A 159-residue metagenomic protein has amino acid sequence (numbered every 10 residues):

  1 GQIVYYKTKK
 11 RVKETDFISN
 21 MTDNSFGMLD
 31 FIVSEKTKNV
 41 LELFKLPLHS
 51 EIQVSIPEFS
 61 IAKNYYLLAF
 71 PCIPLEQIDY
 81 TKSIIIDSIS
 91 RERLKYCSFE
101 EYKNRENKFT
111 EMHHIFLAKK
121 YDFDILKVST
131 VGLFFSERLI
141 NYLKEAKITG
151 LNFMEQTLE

Functional and structural regions predicted by a protein language model:
G1-E159: Phosphate/anion-contacting hairpin/loop surfaces
